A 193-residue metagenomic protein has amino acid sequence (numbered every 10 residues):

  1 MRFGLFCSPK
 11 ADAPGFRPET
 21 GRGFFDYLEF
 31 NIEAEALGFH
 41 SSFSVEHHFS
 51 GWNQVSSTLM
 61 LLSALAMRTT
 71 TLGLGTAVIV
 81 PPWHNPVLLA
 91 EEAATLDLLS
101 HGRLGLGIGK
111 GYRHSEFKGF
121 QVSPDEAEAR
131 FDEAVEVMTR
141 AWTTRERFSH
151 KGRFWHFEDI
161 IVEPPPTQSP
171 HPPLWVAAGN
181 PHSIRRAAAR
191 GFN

Functional and structural regions predicted by a protein language model:
M1-L74, P172: N-terminal beta1-alpha1-beta2 module of alpha/beta enzyme domains
S8-K10, H47, I79-P81, G109-G111 (+1 more regions): Active-site beta-loop-alpha junctions enriched in small/polar residues
P18, N85-F192: Internal, glycine-rich beta/alpha segment that forms the wall or movable "lid" of small-molecule/cofactor binding
E29, S56-M60, H84, E91 (+1 more regions): Generic alpha-helix structural propensity
F30-I32, S42-S44, W83-V87, E116-F117: Conserved N-terminal glycine/acidic-rich loop preference
H40, F192-N193: Receiver (REC) domain switch/active-site residues of two-component response regulators
S50-V55, I79-H84, S123-P124: Glycine-rich "substrate-gating" loop/helix at the edge of Rossmann-like oxidoreductase active sites
R68-T76, R103-G105, A134: Short, basic, helix/turn surface patches
